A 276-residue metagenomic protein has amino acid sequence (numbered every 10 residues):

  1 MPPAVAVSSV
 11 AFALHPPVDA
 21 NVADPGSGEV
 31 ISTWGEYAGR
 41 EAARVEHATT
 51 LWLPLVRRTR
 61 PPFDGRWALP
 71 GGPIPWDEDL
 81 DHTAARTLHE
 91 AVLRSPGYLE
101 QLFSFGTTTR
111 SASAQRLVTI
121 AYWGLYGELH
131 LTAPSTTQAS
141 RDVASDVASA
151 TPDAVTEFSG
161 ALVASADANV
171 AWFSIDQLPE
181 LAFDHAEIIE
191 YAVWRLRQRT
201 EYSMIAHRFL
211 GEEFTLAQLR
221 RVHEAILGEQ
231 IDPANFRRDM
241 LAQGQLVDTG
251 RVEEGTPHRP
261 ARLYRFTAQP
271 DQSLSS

Functional and structural regions predicted by a protein language model:
M1-V5, A114-V118, T256: A short catalytic or substrate-binding loop motif that flags glycine-/basic-rich loops and adjacent residues that bind
M1-W67: N-terminal strand-loop-strand
S9, Q101, Y122-G124: A structural signal for short, well-ordered beta-strand segments
V45-P96, S104-G106, Q198-E224: Conserved Nudix-box catalytic region and its N-terminal flanking loop in Nudix hydrolases and closely related
L88, T109-Q138, P152-A154, A192-W194 (+1 more regions): Active-site-adjacent beta-strand/loop module that shapes the phosphate/pyrophosphate-binding cleft
A121-G124, A133-L196, T200, F209-A217 (+2 more regions): NUDIX/MutT-family hydrolases
G228-D239, D248-V252: Short conserved catalytic/interaction loops centered on acidic-Pro-aromatic/His motifs
D248-S276: Long, intrinsically disordered, low-complexity Ser/Thr/Pro-rich regulatory/activation regions of nuclear proteins
